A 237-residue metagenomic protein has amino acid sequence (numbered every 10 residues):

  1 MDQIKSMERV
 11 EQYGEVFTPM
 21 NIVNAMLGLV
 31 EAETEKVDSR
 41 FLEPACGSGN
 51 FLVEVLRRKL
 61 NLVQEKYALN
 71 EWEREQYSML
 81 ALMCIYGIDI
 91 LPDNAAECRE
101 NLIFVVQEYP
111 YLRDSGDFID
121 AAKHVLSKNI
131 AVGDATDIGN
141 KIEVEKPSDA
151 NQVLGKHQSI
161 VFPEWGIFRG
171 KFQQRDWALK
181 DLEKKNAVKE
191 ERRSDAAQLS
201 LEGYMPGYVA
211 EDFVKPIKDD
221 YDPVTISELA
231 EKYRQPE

Functional and structural regions predicted by a protein language model:
M1-E237: SAM-dependent methyltransferase catalytic region
